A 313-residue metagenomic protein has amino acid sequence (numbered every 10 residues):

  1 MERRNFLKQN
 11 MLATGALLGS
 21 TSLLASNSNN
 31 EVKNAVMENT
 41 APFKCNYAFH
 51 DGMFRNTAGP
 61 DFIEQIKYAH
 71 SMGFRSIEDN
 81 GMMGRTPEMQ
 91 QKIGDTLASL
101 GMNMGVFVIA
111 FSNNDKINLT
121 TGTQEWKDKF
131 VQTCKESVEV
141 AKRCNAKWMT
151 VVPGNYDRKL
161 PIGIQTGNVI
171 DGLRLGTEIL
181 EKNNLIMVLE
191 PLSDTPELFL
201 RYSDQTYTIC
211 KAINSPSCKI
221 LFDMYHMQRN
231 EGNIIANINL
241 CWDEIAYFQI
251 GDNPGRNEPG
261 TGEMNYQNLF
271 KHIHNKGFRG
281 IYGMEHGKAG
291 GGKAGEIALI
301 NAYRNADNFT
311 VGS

Functional and structural regions predicted by a protein language model:
E2-R55, P60-H70, L200-F222, H226-S313: Histidine-acidic metal/acid-base catalytic patches
N10-S22, N39-P42, L100, L119-K219: Active-site acidic/histidine proton-transfer and metal-coordination neighborhood in alpha/beta enzyme cores
M53-R55, M83, A110-N113, N155-D157 (+4 more regions): Active-site-proximal loop/turn and secondary-structure-junction residues that shape catalytic pockets, frequently
E64-M82: Catalytic domains of carbohydrate-active enzymes, especially glycoside hydrolases
R75, N103, K147, A246 (+1 more regions): Short acidic/polar active-site loop segments enriched in Thr and Asp
E78-A98, P153-D157: Glycine-rich, proline-tolerant flexible connector loops at the mouths of alpha/beta enzymes
